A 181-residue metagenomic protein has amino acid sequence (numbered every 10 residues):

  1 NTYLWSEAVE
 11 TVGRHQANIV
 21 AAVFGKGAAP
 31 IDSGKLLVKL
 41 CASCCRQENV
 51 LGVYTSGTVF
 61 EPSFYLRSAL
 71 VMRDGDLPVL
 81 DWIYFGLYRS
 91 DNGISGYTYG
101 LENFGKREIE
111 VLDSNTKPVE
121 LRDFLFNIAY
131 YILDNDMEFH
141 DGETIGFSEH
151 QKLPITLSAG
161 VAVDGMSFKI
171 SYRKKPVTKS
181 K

Functional and structural regions predicted by a protein language model:
N1-I83: Internal, hydrophobic cores of structured domains that mediate oligomerization or house catalytic pockets within large
T58-K181: Aromatic/basic-lined ligand-recognition segments that form π-stacking hydrophobic pockets flanked by Lys/Arg to engage
